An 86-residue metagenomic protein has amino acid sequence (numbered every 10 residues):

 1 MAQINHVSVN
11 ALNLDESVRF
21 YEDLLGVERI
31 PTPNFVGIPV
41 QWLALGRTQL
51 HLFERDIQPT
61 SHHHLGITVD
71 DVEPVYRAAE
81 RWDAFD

Functional and structural regions predicted by a protein language model:
M1, I57-P59: Short, flexible turn/loop "capping" segments at secondary-structure junctions
A2, S8-Q49: Core segments of cupin and vicinal oxygen chelate
I4-H6, H62-H64: Eukaryotic phosphotyrosine signaling hubs
N10, R55, T68: Alpha-helical and His/Cys-centered functional microenvironments
L14, L65-D86: Vicinal oxygen chelate
N34-F35, R55-I57: Short polar/acidic secondary-structure junctions
P39-V40, R55, H64: Short, acidic/polar N-cap/turn motifs at the starts of alpha helices
H51-F53: Conserved beta-strand in the GNAT
